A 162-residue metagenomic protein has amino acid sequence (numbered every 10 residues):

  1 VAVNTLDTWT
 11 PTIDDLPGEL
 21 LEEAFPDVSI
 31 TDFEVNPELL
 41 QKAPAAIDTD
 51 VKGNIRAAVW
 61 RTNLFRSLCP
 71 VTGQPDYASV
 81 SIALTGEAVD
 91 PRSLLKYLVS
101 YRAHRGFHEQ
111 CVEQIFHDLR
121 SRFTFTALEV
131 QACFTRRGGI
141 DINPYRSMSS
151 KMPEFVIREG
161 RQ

Functional and structural regions predicted by a protein language model:
V1-Q162: N-terminal intrinsically disordered, cationic/polar leader segments that include organellar targeting peptides
